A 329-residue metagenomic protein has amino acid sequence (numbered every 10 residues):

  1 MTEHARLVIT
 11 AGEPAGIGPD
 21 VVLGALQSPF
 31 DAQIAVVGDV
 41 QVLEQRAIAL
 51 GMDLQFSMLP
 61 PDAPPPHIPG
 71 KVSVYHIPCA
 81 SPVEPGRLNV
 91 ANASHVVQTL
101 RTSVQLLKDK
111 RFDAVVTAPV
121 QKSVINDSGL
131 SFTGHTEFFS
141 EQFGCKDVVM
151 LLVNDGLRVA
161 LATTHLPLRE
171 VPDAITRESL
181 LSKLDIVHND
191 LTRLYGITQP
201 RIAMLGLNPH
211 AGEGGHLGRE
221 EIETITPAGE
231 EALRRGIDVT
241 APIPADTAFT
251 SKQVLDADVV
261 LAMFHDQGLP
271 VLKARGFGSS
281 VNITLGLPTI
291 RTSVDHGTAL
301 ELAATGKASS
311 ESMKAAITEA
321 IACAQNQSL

Functional and structural regions predicted by a protein language model:
M1-H135, A174, E178-M263, Q267-N282 (+1 more regions): Contiguous, glycine/small-aliphatic-enriched amphipathic segments in soluble metabolic enzymes
F138, M150, V159-L161, R291: Conserved hydrophobic/aromatic beta-strand scaffold that supports enzyme active sites
S140-V153: FAD-binding core/adjacent interface of flavoenzyme oxidoreductases
L152-S182: Ligand-binding beta-strand-loop-alpha-helix segment within the catalytic cores of soluble metabolic enzymes
